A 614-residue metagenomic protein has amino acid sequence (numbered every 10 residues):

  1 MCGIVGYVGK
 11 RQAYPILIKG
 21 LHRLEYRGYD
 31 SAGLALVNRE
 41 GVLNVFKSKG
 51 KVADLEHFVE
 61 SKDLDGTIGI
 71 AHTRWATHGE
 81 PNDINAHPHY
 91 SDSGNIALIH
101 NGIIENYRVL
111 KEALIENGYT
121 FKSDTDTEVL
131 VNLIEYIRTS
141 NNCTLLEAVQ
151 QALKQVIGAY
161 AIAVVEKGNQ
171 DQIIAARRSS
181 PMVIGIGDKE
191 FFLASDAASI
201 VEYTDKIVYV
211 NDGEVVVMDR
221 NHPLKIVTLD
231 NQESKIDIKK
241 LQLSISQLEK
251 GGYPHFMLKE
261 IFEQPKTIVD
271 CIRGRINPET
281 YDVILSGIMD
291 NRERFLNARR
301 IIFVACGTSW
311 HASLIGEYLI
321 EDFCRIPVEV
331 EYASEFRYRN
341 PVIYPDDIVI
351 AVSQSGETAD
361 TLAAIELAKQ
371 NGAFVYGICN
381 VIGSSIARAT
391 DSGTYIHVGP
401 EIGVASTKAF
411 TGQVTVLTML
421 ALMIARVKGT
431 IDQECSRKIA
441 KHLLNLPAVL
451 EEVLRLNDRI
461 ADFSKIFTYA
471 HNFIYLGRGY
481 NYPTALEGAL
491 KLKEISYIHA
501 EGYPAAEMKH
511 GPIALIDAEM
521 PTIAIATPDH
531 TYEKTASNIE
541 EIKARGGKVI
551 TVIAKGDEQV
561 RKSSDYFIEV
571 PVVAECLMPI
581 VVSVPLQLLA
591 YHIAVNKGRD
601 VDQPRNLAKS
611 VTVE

Functional and structural regions predicted by a protein language model:
M1-K250, P254, K266-R299, Y338 (+4 more regions): Conserved short alpha-helical segments that host acidic/polar catalytic motifs at enzyme active sites
I4, L98, V164, A175 (+6 more regions): Structural beta-sheet core signal
T67, A71-I84, P278-R292, G316-V352 (+1 more regions): Glycine-rich oxoanion-binding loops at beta->alpha junctions
G185, A312-L314, E329-V330, A359-L362 (+9 more regions): Extended hydrophobic-aromatic, low-complexity segments
M257, K548, R561-S563, V573-E614: Generic C-terminus detector
Q264-I268, I272-I302, S392-P521, A594-E614: Active-site phosphate/pyrophosphate-binding segments
L296-N445, I525-H530, K534-Y566, L589 (+1 more regions): Glycine-rich phosphate-binding loops that contact phosphosugars or nucleotide phosphates
